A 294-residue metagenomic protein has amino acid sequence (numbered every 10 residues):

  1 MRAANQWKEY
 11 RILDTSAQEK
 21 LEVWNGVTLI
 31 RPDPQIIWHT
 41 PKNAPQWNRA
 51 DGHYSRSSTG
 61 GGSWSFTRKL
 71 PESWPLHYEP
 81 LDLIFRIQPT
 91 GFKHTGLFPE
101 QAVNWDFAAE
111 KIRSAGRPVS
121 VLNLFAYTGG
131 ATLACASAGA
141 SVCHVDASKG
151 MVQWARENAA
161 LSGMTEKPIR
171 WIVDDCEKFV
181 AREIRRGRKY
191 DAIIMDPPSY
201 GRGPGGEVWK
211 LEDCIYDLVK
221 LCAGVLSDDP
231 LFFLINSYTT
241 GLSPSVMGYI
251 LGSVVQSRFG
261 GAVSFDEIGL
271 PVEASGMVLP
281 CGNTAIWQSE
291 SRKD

Functional and structural regions predicted by a protein language model:
K8-E22, L29-P99, D106: Non-catalytic substrate-recognition/targeting regions of SAM-dependent transferases
P99-R117: Conserved alpha-helix/loop element of class I SAM-dependent methyltransferases that forms part of the SAM/SAH-binding
R117-Y127: Conserved class I S-adenosyl-L-methionine
N123-L124, H144, I172: Conserved SAM-binding loop
T128-V142: Conserved SAM-binding loop of SAM-dependent methyltransferases across substrates and taxa, primarily the Class I
S148-I194: S-adenosyl-L-methionine
C176-S257: S-adenosylmethionine
P230-D294: C-terminal catalytic and target-recognition region of SAM-dependent MTase-like enzymes, primarily methyltransferases
